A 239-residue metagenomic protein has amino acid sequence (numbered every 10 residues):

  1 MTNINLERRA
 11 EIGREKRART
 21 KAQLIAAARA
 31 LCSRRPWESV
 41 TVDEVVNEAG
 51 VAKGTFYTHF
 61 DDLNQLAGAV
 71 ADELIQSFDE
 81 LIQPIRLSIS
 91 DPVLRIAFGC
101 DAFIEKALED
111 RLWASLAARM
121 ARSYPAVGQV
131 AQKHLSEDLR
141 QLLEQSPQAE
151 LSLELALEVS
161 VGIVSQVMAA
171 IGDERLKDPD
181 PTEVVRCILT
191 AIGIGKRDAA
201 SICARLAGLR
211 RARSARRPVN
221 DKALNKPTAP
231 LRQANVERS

Functional and structural regions predicted by a protein language model:
M1-E48, Q65: Basic, helix-initiating cap at the start of DNA-binding domains
M1-R8, E137-E144, D173-S239: C-terminal peripheral helix-coil segments that are non-catalytic and often amphipathic
L24-C32, L74, F78, F103: Short hydrophobic clusters on alpha-helical segments that form packing/core surfaces in small helical domains
R34, G68-F98, A118: Amphipathic alpha-helical linker/stalk segments
G50-F60: Short hydrophobic/aromatic patch on the recognition helix
N64-L66, L112-S115: A secondary-structure capping/hinge motif
D79, L94, F98, E109 (+3 more regions): Amphipathic alpha-helical packing segments from all-alpha helical-bundle domains
Q83-P84, L116-S123, A204-R205: Short linear capping/connector segments at secondary-structure termini
